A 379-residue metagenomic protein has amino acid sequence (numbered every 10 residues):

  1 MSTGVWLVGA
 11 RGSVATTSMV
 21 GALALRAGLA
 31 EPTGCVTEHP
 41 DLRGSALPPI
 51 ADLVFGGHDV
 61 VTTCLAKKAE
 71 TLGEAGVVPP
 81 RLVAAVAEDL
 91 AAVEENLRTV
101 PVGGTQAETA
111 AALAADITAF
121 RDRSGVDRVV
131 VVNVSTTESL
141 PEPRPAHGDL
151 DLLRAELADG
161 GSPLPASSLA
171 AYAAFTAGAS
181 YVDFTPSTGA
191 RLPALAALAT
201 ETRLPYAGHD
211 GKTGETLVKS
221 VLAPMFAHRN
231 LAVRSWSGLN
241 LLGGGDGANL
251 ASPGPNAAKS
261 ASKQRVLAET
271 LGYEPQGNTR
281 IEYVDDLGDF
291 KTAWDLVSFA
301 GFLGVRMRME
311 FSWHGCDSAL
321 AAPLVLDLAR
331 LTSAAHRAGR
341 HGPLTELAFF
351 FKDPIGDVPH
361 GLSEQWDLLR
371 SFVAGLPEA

Functional and structural regions predicted by a protein language model:
M1-Y181, P193-A197, V221-A223, D317 (+2 more regions): Metallocofactor- and cofactor-centric catalytic cores in central/energy metabolism, strongly enriched
W6-G9, L204, E215-T345: Active-site-lining helix/loop region of Rossmann-like oxidoreductase modules
T136, P186-S187, G211-K212, G238: Short, ordered loop/turn segments at secondary-structure junctions
A155-S162, T202-E215: Acidic, His- and aromatic-enriched active-site or binding-groove loops in soluble protein domains that engage sugars
P165, G189-A190, T216: Residue-level recognition of alpha-helix initiation/capping sites
Y181-T185, Y206-D210, R234: Short catalytic-loop micro-motif centered on adjacent basic/acidic residues
G189-P205: Short, electropositive alpha-helical surface patch
